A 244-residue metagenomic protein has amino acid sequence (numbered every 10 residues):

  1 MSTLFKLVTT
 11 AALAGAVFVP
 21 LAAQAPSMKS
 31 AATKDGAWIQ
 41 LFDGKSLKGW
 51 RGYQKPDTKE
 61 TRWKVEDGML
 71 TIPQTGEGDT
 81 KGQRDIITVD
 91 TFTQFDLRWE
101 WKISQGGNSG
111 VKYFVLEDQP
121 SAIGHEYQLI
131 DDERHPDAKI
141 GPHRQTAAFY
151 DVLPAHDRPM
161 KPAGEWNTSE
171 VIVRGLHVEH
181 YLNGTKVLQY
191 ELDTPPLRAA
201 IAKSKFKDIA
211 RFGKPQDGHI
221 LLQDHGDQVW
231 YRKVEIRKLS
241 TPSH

Functional and structural regions predicted by a protein language model:
M1-K6: Positively charged n-region of N-terminal signal peptides that target proteins for export
V8-P20: Bacterial N-terminal signal peptides
Q24-H244: Carbohydrate-interacting regions of secretory-pathway proteins
